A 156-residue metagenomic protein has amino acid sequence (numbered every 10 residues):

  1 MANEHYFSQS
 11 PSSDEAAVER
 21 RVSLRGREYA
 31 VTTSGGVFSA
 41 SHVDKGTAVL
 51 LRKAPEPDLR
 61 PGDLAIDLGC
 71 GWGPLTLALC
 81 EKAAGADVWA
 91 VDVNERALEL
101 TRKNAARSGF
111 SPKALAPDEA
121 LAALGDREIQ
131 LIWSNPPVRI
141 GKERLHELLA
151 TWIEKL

Functional and structural regions predicted by a protein language model:
M1-G26, G36-A40: N-terminal auxiliary segments of SAM/dcSAM-dependent transferases
N3-E4, L121, A150: Intrinsically disordered, low-complexity regions
L24, S34, D44, D67-G71: Short glycine/serine/threonine-biased micro-segments
T32-A54: Class I S-adenosylmethionine
V37, V138-R139: Short histidine/acidic/glycine/proline-rich micro-motifs that form metal- and phosphate-coordinating active-site loops
T47-S134, I140, R144-L145: Conserved SAM/SAH cofactor-binding pocket of Class I
E147-L156: A short glycine-rich, Lys/Arg-flanked "PGG" loop and its adjoining helix->strand segment in the class I
